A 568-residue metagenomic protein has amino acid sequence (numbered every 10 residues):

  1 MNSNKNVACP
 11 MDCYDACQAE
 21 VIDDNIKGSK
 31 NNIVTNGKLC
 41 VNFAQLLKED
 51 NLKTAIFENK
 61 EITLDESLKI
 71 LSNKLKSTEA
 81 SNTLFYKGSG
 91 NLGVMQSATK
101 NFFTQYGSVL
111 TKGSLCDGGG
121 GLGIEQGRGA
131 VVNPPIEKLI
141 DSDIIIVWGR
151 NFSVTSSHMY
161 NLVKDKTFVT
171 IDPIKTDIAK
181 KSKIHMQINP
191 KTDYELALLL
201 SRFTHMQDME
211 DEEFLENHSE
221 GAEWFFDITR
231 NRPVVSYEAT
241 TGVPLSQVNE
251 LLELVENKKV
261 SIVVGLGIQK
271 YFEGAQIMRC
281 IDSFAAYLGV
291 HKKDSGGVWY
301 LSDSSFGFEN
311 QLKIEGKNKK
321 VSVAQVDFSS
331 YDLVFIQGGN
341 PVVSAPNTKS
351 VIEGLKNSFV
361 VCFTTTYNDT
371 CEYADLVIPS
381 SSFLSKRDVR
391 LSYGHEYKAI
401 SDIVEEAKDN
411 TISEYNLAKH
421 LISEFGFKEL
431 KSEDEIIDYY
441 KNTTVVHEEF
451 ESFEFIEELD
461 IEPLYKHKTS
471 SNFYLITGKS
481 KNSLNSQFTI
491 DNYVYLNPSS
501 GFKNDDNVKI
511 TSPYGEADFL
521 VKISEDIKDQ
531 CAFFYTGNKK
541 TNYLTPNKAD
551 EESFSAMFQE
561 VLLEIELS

Functional and structural regions predicted by a protein language model:
M1-M206, G221, P244, Q337 (+3 more regions): N-terminal export/assembly segments and adjacent metallocofactor-ligating motifs of anaerobic energy-metabolism
K5-C9, D141-K181, N189, K320-K408 (+1 more regions): A cross-kingdom feature strongest in bacterial/archaeal respiratory oxidoreductases
T35, E66, I70, S97 (+18 more regions): Generic recognition of stable, solvent-exposed alpha-helical segments in well-folded globular domains
I70, K74, Q105, W148 (+12 more regions): Generic, well-ordered alpha-helical scaffold segments in large soluble proteins
I124-V132, K317-V321, F359-C362: Short gly/ser/thr-rich secondary-structure transition/capping motifs
Q207-P244, E405-S452, I510-P513: N-terminal leader/propeptide and maturation segments of large enzyme subunits in energy/redox metabolism and hydrolases
V255-F328, R390-G394: A glycine-rich, hydrophobic/aromatic-adjacent loop/helix-cap motif
